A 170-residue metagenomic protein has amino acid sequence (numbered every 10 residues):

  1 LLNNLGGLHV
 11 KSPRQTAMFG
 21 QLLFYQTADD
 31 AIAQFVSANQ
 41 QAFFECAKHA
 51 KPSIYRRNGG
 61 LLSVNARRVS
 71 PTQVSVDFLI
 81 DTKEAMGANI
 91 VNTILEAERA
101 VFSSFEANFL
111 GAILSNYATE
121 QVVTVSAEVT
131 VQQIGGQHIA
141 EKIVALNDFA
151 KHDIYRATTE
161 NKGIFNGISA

Functional and structural regions predicted by a protein language model:
L1-P71, V76-D81: Small-residue-rich
E84-M86, V91-A170: Glycine-rich anion/phosphate-binding loop at the beta-strand->alpha-helix junction
